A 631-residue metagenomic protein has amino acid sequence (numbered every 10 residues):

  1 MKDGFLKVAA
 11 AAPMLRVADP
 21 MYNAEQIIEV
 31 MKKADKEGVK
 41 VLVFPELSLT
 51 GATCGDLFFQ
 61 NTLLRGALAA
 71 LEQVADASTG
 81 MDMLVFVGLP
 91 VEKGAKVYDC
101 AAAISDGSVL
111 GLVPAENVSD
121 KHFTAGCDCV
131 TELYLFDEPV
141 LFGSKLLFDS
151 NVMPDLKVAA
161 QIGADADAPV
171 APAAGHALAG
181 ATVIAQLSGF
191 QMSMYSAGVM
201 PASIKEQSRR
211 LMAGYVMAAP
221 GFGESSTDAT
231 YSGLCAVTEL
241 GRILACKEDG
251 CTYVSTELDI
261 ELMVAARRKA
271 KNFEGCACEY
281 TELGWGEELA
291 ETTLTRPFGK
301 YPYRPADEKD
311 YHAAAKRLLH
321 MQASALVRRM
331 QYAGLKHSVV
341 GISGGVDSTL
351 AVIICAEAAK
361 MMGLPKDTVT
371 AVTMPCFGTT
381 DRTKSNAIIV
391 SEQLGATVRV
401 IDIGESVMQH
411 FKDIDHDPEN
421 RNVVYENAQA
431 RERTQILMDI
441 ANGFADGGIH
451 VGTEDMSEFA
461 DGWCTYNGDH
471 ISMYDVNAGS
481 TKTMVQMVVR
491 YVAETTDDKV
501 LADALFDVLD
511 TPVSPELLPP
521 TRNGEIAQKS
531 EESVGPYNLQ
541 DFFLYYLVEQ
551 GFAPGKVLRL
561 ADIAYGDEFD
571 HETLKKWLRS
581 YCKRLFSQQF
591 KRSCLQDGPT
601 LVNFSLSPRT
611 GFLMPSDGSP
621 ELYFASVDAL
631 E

Functional and structural regions predicted by a protein language model:
M1-V339, E357-K366, V398: Enzyme catalytic cores with a strong preference for nitrogen-chemistry domains
K7, P154, M212-A213, S225 (+3 more regions): ATP/NTP-dependent adenylation/nucleotidyl-transfer catalytic domains that generate, transfer, or process NMP-activated
